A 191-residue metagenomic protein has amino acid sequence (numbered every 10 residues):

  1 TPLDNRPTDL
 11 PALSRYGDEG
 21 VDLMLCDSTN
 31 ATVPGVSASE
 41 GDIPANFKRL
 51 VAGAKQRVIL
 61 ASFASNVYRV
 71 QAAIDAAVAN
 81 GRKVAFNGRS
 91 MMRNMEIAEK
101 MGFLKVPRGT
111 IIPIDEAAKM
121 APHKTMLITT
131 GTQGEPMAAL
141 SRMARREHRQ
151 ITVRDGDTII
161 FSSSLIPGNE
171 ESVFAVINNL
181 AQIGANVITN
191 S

Functional and structural regions predicted by a protein language model:
T1, M126-G131: Active-site-proximal beta-strand elements of phosphoester/diester hydrolases
T1-M120, E135-T152, G168-A175: His/Asp/Glu-rich metal-coordinating catalytic cores of metallo-dependent phosphodiesterases/hydrolases acting on
D22, T125, D157: Conserved acidic residues
D27, A61, A85-N87, I128-T130 (+2 more regions): Generic beta-strand/beta-sheet core signal
K83, T158, N186: Residues at the starts of beta-strands that form the adenosine-phosphate
P122, T152-G156, L180: ATP-dependent carboxylate-amine ligase
L180-S191: Generic long, charged, amphipathic alpha-helical segments
